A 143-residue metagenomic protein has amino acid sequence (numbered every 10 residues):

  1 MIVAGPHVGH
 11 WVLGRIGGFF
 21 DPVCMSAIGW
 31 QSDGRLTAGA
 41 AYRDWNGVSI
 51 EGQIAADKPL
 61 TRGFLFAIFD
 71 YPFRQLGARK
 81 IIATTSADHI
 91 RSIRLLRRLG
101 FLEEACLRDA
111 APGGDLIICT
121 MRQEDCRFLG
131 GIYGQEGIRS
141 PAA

Functional and structural regions predicted by a protein language model:
M1-G18: Short amphipathic alpha-helix that is part of the acyltransferase structural core
V23-A38: Conserved beta-hairpin
W45-K58: Conserved acetyl-CoA binding element of GNAT-fold acetyltransferases
A56-A67: Glycine-centered recognition micro-motifs in short, flexible terminal segments and loops
R74-T85: Conserved GNAT acetyl-CoA-binding A-motif
A83-I93, A110-A111: Conserved beta-strand-loop-alpha-helix junction that forms the acyl-donor binding cleft
D88-A105: Conserved active-site alpha-helix within GNAT-family acetyltransferase domains
L102-I117: Conserved catalytic-core motifs of GNAT/GCN5-like acyltransferases
